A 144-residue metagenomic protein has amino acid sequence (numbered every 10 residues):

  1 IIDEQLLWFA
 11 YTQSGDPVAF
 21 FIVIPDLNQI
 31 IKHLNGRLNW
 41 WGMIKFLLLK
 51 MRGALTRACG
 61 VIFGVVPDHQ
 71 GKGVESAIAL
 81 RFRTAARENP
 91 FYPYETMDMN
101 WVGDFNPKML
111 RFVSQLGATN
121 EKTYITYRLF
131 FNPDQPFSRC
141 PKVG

Functional and structural regions predicted by a protein language model:
I1-V65: A conserved beta-strand-loop-helix scaffold within acyl/acetyltransferase catalytic domains
D3, Q13-S14, F46, M51 (+2 more regions): Terminal substrate-recognition subdomain of acyl/acetyltransferases
D16-P17, T56, V74, T123-I125: Generic structural motif recognizing short loop/turn segments at the entrances and edges of beta-strands
F20, H69, Y124-Y127: Aromatic side chains
D26-N28, D68, D104, N132: Short coil/turn motifs at secondary-structure junctions
K32-L34, Q70-G73, L110-R111, F137-C140: Short conserved micro-motifs at the rims of enzyme active sites and ligand-binding pockets
H33-W40, G73-E75, N100-N106: Short linear motifs at secondary-structure transitions and domain/linker junctions
R57, V61-R87, Q115: Conserved acetyl-CoA-binding loop-helix of GNAT-fold acetyltransferases
